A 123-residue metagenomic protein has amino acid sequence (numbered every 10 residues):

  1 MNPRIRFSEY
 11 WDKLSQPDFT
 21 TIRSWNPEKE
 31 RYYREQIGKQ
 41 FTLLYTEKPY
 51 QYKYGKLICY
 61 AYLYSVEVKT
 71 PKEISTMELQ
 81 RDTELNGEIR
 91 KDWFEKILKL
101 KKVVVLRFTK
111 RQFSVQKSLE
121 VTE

Functional and structural regions predicted by a protein language model:
M1-E123: Structured alpha/beta reader/binder surfaces that contact nucleic acids or chromatin modification marks
